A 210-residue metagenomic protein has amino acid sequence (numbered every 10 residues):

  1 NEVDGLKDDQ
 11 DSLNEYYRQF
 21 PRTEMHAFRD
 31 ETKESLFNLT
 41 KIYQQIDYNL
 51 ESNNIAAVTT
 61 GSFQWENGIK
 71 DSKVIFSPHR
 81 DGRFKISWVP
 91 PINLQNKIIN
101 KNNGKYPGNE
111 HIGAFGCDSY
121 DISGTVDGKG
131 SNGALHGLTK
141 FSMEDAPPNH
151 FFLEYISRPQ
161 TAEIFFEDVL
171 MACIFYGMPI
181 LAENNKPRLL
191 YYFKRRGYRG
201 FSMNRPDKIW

Functional and structural regions predicted by a protein language model:
N1-R205: RNase H-like, metal-dependent nuclease domains and their acidic two-metal-ion catalytic environment used
D207-W210: Short, intrinsically disordered, charge-balanced linker/junction segments flanking boundaries in proteins
